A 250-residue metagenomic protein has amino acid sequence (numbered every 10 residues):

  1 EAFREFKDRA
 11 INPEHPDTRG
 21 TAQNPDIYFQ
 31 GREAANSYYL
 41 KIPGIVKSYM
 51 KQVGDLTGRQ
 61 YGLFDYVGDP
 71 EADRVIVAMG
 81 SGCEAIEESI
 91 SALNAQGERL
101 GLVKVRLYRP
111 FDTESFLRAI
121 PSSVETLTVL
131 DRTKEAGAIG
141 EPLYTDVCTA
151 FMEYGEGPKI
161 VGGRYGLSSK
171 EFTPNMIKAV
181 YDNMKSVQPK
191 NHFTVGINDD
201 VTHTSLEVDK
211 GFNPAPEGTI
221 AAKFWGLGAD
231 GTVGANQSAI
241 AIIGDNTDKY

Functional and structural regions predicted by a protein language model:
E1-D65: Conformationally flexible catalytic loops at phosphate/diphosphate-handling active centers
V46, N183-S186, G244-K249: Glycine/proline-enriched, intrinsically flexible loops and inter-domain linkers
K51-R74, S205-A221: Glycine-/acidic-rich phosphate or pyrophosphate-binding loops and their flanking alpha/beta elements
L56, P70, V75-R106, I220-Y250: Anionic-ligand anchoring segments at beta-strand to alpha-helix junctions in alpha/beta enzyme folds, i.e., glycine
T57-V67, L100-G101, E156-G162, Q188-N198 (+1 more regions): Flexible, glycine/charged-enriched surface loops at secondary-structure junctions
Y66-P70, N94, A119-S122, Y154-G155 (+3 more regions): Solvent-exposed alpha-helices and their adjacent loops that cap or buttress functional pockets in soluble metabolic
D73-V75, C83, E87, A92-A95 (+1 more regions): Glycine-rich, anion-gripping cofactor-binding loops and their flanking helix/strand elements in enzyme active sites
T126-A215: Peripheral docking tails and interdomain loops at the edges of cofactor- or intermediate-handling domains
